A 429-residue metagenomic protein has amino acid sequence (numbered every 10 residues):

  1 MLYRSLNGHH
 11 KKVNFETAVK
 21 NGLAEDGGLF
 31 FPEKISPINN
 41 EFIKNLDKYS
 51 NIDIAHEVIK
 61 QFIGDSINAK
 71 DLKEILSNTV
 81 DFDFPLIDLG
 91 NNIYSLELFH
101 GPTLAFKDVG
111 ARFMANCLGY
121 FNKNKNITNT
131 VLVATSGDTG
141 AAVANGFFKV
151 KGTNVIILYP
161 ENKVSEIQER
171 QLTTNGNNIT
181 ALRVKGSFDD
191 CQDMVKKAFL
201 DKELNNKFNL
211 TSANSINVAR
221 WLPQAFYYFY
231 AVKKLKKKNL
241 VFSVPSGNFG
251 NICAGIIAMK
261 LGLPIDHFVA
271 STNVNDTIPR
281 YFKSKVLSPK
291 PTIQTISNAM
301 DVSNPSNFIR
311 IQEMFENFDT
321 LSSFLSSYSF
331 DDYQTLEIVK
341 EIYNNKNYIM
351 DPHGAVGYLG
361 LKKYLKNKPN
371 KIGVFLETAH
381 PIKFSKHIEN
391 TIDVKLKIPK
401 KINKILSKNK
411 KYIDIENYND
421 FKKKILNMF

Functional and structural regions predicted by a protein language model:
M1-F429: PLP-dependent amino-acid enzyme catalytic core
